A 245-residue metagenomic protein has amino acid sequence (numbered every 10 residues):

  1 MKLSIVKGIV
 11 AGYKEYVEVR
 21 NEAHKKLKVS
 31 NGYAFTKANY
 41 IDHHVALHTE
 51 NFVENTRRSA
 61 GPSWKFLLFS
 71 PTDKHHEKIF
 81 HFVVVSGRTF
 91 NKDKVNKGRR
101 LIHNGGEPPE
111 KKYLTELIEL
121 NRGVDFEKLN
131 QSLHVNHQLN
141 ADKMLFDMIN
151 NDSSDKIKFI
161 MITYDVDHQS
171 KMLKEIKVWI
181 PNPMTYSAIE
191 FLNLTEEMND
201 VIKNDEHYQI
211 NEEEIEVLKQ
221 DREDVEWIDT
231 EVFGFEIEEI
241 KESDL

Functional and structural regions predicted by a protein language model:
M1-N39: Interdomain/boundary linker segments immediately adjacent to catalytic/signaling cores
A34-A38, D42, F80, T89: Nuclease catalytic cores
K37-V53: Amphipathic alpha-helical segments
H48-E77: A short acidic/basic microdomain associated with nuclease active sites
F66-E119: Long, continuous compositionally biased terminal/linker segments
H75-F80, F90-D93, V166-I176, M184-S187: Short, surface-exposed beta-strand/loop "edge" segments at domain boundaries and coil↔beta transitions
H103-P181: Acidic, metal/cofactor-coordinating or nucleic-acid-engaging core segments within structured domains
M172-L245: Extended, charged low-complexity segments that frequently continue into or abut oligomerization scaffolds
